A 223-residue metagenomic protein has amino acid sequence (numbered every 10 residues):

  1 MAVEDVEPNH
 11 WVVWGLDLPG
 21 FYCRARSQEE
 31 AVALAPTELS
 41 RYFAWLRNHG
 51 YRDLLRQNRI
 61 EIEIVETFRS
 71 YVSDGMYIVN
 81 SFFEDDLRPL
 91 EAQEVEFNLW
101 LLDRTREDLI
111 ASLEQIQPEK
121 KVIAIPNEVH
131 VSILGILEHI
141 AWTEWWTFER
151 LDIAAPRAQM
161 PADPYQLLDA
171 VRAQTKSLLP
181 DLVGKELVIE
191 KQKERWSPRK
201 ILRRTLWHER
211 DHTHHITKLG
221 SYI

Functional and structural regions predicted by a protein language model:
M1-V3, E7-Q28, V32-Y51, N58 (+3 more regions): Short, contiguous alpha-helical
A2-V6, H10, S73-D74, N80-S81 (+3 more regions): Short, flexible segments with low predicted structural confidence
S40-E94: Short, charged, surface-exposed hinge/linker loops at domain edges that act as mobile lids or interdomain connectors
I64-M76, M160-A162, I189-W196: A broadly tuned preference for mixed-charge, low-complexity surface segments
F82-R88, I125, D152, E186-E190: Short amphipathic alpha-helical segments, especially helix-boundary/capping motifs
L87-I116, P161-I189, W196, K200-R210 (+1 more regions): Acidic/histidine-rich alpha-helical segments that form the ligand environment of transition-metal centers
